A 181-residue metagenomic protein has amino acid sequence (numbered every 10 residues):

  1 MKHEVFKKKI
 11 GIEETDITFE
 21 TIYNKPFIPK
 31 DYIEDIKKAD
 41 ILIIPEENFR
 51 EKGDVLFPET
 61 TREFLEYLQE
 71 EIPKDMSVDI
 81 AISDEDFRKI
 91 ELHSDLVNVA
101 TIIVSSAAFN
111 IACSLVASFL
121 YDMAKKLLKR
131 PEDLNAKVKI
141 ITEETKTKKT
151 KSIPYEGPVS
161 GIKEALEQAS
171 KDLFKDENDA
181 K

Functional and structural regions predicted by a protein language model:
M1-E85, E143-I153, S160-E164, K171-D172: Membrane-active, amphipathic/fusogenic segments and juxtamembrane/transmembrane anchors that bind or insert into lipid
G53-V55, I90-L92, V99, A165-E167 (+2 more regions): Generic alpha-helix signal with a bias toward terminal, lower-confidence helices and secondary-structure junctions
D75, A107-A117, I162-Q168: Short, surface-exposed, charge-dense and proline/glycine-enriched linear segments
I82-A136: Membrane-inserting effector segments that mediate pore formation, membrane fusion, or transient membrane insertion
F119-K181: Amphipathic, membrane-active segments
